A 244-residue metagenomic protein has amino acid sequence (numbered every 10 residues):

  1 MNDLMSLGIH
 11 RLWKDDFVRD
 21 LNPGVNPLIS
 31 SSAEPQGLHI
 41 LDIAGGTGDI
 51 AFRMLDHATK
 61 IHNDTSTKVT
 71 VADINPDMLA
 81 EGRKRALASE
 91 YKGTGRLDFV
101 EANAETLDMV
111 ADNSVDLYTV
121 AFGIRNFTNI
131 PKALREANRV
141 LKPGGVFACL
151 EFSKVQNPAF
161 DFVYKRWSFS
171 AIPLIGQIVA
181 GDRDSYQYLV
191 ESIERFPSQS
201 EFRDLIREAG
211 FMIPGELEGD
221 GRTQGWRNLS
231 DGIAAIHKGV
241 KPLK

Functional and structural regions predicted by a protein language model:
S6-L38, R53, H57: Conserved alpha-helix/loop element of class I SAM-dependent methyltransferases that forms part of the SAM/SAH-binding
P35-L107: Class I SAM-dependent methyltransferase SAM/SAH-binding core
E105-Y118: A short acidic, Gly/Pro-enriched loop at the edge of an enzyme's catalytic core that lines a small-molecule cofactor
D116-I130, S153: A short SAM/SAH-binding and catalytic strip from SAM-dependent methyltransferases
P131-V146: A short glycine-rich, Lys/Arg-flanked "PGG" loop and its adjoining helix->strand segment in the class I
V146-Q177: Conserved class I S-adenosyl-L-methionine
R183, I193-I213: Short alpha-helix
A209-K244: Core SAM-dependent methyltransferase catalytic element
